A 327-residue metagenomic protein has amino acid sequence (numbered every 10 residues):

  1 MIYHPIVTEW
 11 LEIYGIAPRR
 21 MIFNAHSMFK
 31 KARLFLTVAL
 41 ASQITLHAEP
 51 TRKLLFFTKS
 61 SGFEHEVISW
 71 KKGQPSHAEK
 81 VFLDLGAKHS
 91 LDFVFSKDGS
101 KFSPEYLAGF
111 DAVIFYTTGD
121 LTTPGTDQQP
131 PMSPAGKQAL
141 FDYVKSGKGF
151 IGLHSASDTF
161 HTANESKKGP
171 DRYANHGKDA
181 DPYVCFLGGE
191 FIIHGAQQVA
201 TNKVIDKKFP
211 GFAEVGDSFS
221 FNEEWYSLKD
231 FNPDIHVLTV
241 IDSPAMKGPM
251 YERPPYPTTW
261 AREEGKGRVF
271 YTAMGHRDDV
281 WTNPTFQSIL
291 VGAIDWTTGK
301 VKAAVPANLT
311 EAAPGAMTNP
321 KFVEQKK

Functional and structural regions predicted by a protein language model:
M21-F35: Bacterial N-terminal signal peptides that target proteins for export
R33-Q43: Bacterial N-terminal signal peptides
I44-A48: Sec/Tat signal peptide C-region and signal peptidase I cleavage site
E49, F56-F57, G62-G152, A156-T159: Helical hinge/lid and interdomain linker segments adjacent to catalytic or ligand-binding clefts that mediate domain
E49-R52, F56-T58, A78, A87-L91 (+1 more regions): Extracellular ligand-binding/catalytic regions of CAZymes and related secreted enzymes and adhesion modules
D120-E214: A glycine-rich, often tryptophan-bearing local segment used as a flexible ligand/cofactor-contacting loop or short
D181, G189-G265: Catalytic beta-strand/loop cores that center a nucleophilic Ser/Cys/Thr and support acyl-enzyme chemistry
